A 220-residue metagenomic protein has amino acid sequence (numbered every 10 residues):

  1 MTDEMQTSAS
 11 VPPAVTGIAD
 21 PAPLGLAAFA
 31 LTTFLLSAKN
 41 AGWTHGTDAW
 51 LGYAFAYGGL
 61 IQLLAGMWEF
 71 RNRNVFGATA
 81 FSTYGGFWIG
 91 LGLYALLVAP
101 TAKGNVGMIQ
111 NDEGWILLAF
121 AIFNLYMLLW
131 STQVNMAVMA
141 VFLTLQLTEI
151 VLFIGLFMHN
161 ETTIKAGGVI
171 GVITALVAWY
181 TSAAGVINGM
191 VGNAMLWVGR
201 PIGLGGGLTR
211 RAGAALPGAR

Functional and structural regions predicted by a protein language model:
M1-A65, E69, I202-G207, A214-G218: N-terminal topogenic module of multi-pass integral membrane proteins
L36, A65, V134, G167-I170 (+3 more regions): Charged, alpha-helix-forming regions
A38-G46, L97-I109, F157-K165: Helix-coil boundary and interhelical linker segments in multi-pass alpha-helical membrane proteins
G46-G59, N105-A119, V141-F142, G168-V172: Structural signature of hydrophobic alpha-helical transmembrane segments
L64-R71, G90-G104, Y126-W130: Membrane-helix exit/interface motif
W68-F76, L129-A140: Membrane-helix interface "capping/anchor" motifs
G114-Y126, M136-A184: Alpha-helical membrane segments in multi-pass integral membrane proteins
S182-R220: Long hydrophobic alpha-helical segments typical of transmembrane helices together with their membrane-interfacial
